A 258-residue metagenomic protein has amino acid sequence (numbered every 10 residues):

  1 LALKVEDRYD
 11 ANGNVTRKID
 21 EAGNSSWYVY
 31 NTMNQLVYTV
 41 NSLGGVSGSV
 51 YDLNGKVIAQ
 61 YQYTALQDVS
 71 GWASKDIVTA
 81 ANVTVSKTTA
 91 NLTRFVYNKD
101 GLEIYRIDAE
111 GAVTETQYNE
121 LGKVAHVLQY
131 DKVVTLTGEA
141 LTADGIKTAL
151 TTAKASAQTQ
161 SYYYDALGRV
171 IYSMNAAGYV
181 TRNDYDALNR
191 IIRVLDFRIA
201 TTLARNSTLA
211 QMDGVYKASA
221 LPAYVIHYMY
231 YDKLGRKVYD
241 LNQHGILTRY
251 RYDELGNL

Functional and structural regions predicted by a protein language model:
L1-L258: Beta-strand elements of repeat-based all-beta scaffolds
